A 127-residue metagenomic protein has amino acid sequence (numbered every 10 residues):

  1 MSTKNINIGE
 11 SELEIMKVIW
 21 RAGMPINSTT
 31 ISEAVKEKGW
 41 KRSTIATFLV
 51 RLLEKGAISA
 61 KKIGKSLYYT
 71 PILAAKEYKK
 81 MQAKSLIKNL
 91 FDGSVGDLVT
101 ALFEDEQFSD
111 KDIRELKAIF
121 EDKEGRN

Functional and structural regions predicted by a protein language model:
M1-M16, R126: Short alpha-helical segments that sit at the start of domains
N7-S11, I63-Q82: Short, cationic-aromatic polyanion-contact patches
L13-V18, T30, D97: Pre-recognition alpha-helix immediately N-terminal to the DNA-recognition helix within helix-turn-helix or winged-helix
I19-G23: Short helix-to-turn junction characteristic of helix-turn-helix DNA-binding domains, especially the helix
P25-A34: Short acidic, hydrophobic short linear motifs in intrinsically disordered regions
A46-V50: Short, hydrophobic-biased segments on the C-terminal half of alpha helices that form "recognition helices"
G56: Glycine-centered, phosphate/nucleic-acid-interacting loop/turn motifs that mediate DNA/RNA or nucleotide
M81-G125: Amphipathic alpha-helical dimerization/coiled-coil segments that flank or bridge DNA-binding/regulatory modules
